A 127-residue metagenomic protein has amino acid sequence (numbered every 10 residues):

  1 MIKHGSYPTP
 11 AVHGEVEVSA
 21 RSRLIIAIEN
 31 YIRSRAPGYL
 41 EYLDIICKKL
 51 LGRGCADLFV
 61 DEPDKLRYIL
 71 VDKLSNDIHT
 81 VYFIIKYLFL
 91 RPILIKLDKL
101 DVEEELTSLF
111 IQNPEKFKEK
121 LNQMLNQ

Functional and structural regions predicted by a protein language model:
M1, G5, L121-M124: Terminal, compositionally biased segments
I2-G52: Short terminal alpha-helical segments
P8-P10, P37, P63, P92 (+1 more regions): Proline-rich intrinsically disordered, low-complexity coils
V16-S19, R23, G54-P63, V102-K116: Alpha-helix capping and helix-coil boundary motifs
E29, D44, R67, V71 (+3 more regions): Residue-level detector of alpha-helical secondary structure
R35-L88: Amphipathic alpha-helical interaction modules
L88-Q127: Amphipathic alpha-helical binding modules
